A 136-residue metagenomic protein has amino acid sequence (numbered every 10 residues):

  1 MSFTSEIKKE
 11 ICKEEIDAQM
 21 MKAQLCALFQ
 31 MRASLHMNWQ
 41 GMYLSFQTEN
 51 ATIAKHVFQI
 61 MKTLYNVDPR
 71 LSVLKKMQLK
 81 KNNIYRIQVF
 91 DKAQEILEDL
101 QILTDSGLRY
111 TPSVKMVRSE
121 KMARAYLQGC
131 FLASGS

Functional and structural regions predicted by a protein language model:
M1-V57, L64, R109-S136: Intein-associated homing endonuclease modules of the LAGLIDADG/DOD-type, together with closely related HINT-family
K55-M122: A broadly used, surface-exposed interaction patch
